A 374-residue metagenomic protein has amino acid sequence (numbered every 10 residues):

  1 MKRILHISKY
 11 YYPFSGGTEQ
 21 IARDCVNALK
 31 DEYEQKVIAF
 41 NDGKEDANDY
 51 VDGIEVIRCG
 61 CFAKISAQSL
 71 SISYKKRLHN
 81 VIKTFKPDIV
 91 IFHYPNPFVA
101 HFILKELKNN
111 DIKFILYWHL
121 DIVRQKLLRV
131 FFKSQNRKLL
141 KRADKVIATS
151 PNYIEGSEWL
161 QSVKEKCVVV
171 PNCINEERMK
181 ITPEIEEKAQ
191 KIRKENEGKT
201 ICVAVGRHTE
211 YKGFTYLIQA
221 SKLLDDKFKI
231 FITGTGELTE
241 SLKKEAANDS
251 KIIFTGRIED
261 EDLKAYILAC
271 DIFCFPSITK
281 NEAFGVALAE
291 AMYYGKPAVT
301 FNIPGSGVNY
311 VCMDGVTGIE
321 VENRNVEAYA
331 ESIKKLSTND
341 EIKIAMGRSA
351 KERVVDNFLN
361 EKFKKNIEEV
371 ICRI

Functional and structural regions predicted by a protein language model:
M1-K44, D52-E55, K141: N-terminal subdomain of nucleotide-sugar transferases
L5, N196-K212, I218-K222: Conserved donor-binding/catalytic core segment of Leloir-type glycosyltransferases
N41, N152, C173: Carbohydrate-associated surface elements
L140, R257-I258, A265-C270: Short alpha-helical donor nucleotide-sugar binding micro-motif in glycosyltransferases
E240-E261: Nucleotide-activated donor-binding/catalytic signature segment of Leloir-type glycosyltransferases, i.e., the conserved
L268-A283, K296: Acidic donor-binding loop of glycosyltransferase active sites
P297-N302: Short hydrophobic beta-strand element within catalytic cores of glycosyltransferases and related nucleotide-activated
M313-V326, K334-E341: Conserved acidic donor-binding segment of nucleotide-sugar-dependent glycosyltransferases
